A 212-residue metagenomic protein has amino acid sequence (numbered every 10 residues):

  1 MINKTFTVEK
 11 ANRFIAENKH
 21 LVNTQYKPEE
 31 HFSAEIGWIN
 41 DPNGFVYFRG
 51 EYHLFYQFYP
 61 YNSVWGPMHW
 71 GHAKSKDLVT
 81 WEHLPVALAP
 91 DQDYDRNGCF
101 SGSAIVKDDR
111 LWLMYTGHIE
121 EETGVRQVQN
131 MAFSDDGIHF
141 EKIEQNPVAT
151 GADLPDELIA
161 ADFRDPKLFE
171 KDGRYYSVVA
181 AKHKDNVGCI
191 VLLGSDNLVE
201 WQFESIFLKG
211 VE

Functional and structural regions predicted by a protein language model:
M1-D165, F169-E212: Beta-rich carbohydrate-recognition and catalytic domains
